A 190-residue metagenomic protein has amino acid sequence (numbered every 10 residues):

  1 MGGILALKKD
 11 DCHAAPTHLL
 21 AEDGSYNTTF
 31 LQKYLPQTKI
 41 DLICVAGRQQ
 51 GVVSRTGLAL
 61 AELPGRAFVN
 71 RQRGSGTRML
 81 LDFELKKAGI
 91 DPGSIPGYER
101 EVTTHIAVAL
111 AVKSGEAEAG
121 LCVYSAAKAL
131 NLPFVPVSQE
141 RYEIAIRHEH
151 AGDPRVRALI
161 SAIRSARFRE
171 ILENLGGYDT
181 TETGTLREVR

Functional and structural regions predicted by a protein language model:
G2-H13, L19-L20, E101-E116, S125: Short helices/loops that flank or line small-molecule/ion binding pockets
G3-R48: Short beta-strand-centered segments that line the small-molecule binding cleft or hinge of alpha/beta clamshell
D10-D11, T77-R100: Ligand-binding cleft/hinge of the Venus flytrap
H18-K33, A109-S138: A ligand-binding cleft/hinge motif common to bilobed small-molecule-binding domains
K39-G51, L132-S161, T180-E188: Periplasmic-binding protein-like
V45-V69: Flexible hinge/capping segments at coil-to-helix
L60-E84: Short loop->beta-strand "edge-of-pocket" segments that line small-molecule binding or catalytic clefts across diverse
I163-T181: Periplasmic-binding protein-like
